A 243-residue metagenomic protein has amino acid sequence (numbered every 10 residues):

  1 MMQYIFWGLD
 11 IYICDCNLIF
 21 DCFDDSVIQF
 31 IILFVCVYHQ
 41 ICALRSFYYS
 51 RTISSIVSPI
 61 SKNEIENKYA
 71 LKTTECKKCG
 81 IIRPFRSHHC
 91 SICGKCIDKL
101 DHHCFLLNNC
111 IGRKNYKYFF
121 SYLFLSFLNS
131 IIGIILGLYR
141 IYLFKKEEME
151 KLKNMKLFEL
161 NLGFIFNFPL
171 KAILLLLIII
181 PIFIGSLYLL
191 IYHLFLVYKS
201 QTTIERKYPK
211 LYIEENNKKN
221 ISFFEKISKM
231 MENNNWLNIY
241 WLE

Functional and structural regions predicted by a protein language model:
M1-E243: Membrane-associated feature with strongest affinity for ZDHHC
